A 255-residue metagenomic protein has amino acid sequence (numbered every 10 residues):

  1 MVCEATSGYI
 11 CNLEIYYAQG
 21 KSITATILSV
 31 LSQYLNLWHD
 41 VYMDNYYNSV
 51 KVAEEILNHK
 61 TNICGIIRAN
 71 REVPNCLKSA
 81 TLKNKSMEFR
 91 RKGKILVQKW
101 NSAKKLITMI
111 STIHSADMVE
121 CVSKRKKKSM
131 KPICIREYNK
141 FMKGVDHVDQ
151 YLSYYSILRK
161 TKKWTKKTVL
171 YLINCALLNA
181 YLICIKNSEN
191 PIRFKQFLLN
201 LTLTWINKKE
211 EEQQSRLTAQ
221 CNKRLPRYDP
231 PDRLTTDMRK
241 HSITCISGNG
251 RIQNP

Functional and structural regions predicted by a protein language model:
M1-P255: Acidic, contiguous segments within the catalytic cores of piggyBac-derived transposases
